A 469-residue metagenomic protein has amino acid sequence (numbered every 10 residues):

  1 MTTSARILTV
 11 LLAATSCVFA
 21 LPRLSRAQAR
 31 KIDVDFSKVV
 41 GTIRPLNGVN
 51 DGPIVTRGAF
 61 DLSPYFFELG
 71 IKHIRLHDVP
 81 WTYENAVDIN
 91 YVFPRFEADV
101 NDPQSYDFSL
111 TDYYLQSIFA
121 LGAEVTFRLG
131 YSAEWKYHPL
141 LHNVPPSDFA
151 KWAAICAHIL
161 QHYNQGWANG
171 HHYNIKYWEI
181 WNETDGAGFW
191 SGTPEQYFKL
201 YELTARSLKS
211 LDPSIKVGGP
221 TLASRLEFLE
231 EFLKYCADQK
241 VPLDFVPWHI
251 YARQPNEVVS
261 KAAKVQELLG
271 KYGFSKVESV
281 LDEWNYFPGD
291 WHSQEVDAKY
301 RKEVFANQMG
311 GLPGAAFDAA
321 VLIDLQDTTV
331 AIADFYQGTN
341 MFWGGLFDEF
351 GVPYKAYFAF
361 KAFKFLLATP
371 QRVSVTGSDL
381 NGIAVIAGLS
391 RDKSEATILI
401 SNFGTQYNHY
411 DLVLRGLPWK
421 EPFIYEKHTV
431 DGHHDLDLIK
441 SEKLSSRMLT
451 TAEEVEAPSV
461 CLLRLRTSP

Functional and structural regions predicted by a protein language model:
M1-I7: Positively charged n-region of N-terminal signal peptides that target proteins for export
T9-V18: Bacterial N-terminal signal peptides
F19-Y177, E195-G219, R225, D238-V241 (+7 more regions): Non-catalytic accessory regions flanking glycosidase/transglycosidase catalytic cores in CAZymes
W81-E84, E134-K136, F189, P255 (+1 more regions): Conserved protein kinase catalytic core
I159, R225-Q239, V258, A262: Distinct, well-ordered alpha-helical segments
W181, D185, L222-A223, H249-A252 (+2 more regions): Catalytic metal-binding/acid-base residues of hydrolase active sites
F189-P194, N256-V258, F347-D348: Short, solvent-exposed loop/turn segments at secondary-structure boundaries
W248-Y300, V321-D324, A331, F335 (+1 more regions): Glycoside hydrolase catalytic-domain groove-lining segments
